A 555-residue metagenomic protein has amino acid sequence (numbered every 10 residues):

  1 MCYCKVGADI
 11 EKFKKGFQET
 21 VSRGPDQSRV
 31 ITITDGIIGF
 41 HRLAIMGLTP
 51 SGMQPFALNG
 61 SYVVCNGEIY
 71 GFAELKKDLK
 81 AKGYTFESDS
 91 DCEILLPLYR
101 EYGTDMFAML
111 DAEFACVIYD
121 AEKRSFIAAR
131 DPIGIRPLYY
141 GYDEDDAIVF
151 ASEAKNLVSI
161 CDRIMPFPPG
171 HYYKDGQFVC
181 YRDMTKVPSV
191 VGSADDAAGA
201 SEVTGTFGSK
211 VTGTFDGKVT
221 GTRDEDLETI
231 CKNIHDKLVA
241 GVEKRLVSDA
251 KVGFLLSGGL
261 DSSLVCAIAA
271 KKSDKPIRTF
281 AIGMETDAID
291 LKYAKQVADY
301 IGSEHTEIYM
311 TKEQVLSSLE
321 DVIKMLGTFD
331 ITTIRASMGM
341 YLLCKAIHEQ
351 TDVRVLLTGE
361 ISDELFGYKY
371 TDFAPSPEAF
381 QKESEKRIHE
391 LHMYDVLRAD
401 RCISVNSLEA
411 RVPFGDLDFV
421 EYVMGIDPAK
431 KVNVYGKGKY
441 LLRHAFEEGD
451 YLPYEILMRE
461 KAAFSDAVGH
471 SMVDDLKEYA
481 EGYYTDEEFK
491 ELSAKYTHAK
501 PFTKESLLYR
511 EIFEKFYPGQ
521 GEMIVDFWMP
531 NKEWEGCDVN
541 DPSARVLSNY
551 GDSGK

Functional and structural regions predicted by a protein language model:
M1-V64, E68, P97-E202, K210-E225 (+3 more regions): N-terminal glutamine amidotransferase
K5-K12, A81, E101, E122-I127 (+6 more regions): ATP-dependent adenylate-handling active sites, centered on carboxylate activation for C-N bond formation
H41, D89, Y181, I282 (+1 more regions): Conserved beta-strand termini and adjacent loop/short-helix elements that scaffold enzyme active sites in alpha/beta
L75-D78: Short active-site loop/helix that positions an aromatic residue
K82-D89: Short, flexible active-site-proximal loops enriched in glycine and acidic residues
C92-L96: Short, conserved phosphate-binding/catalytic loop or strand-edge motifs used in phosphoryl-/nucleotidyl-transfer
P453-A462: Conserved S-adenosyl-L-methionine
